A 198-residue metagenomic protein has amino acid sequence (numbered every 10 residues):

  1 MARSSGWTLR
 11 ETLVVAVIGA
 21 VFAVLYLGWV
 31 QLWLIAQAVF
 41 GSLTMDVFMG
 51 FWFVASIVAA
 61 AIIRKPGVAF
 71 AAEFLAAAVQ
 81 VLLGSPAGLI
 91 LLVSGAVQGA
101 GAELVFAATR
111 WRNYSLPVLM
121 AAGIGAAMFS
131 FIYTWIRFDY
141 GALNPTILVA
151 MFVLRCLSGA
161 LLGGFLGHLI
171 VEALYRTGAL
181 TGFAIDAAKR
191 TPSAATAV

Functional and structural regions predicted by a protein language model:
A2, G6-R10, T44, R64 (+6 more regions): Juxtamembrane/transmembrane-helix boundary motifs in multi-pass membrane proteins
A2-A61: Hydrophobic transmembrane alpha-helices
A2-L13, V17, V24, G28 (+1 more regions): Alpha-helical transmembrane segments and their cytosolic interface
L9-I18, F48, G67-A72, I90 (+6 more regions): Alpha-helical transmembrane segments of integral membrane proteins
V14-V15, G19, V24, V93-F138 (+1 more regions): Short helix-perturbing small/polar motifs within transmembrane alpha-helices
Y26, V30, L34, A60 (+11 more regions): Membrane-water interface at transmembrane helix exits
Y26-F48, V81-L91, F131-V153: Membrane interfacial helix motifs at helix-loop boundaries and amphipathic/re-entrant anchors
L43-A102: Alpha-helical membrane segments and adjacent membrane-interface helices in multi-pass membrane proteins
